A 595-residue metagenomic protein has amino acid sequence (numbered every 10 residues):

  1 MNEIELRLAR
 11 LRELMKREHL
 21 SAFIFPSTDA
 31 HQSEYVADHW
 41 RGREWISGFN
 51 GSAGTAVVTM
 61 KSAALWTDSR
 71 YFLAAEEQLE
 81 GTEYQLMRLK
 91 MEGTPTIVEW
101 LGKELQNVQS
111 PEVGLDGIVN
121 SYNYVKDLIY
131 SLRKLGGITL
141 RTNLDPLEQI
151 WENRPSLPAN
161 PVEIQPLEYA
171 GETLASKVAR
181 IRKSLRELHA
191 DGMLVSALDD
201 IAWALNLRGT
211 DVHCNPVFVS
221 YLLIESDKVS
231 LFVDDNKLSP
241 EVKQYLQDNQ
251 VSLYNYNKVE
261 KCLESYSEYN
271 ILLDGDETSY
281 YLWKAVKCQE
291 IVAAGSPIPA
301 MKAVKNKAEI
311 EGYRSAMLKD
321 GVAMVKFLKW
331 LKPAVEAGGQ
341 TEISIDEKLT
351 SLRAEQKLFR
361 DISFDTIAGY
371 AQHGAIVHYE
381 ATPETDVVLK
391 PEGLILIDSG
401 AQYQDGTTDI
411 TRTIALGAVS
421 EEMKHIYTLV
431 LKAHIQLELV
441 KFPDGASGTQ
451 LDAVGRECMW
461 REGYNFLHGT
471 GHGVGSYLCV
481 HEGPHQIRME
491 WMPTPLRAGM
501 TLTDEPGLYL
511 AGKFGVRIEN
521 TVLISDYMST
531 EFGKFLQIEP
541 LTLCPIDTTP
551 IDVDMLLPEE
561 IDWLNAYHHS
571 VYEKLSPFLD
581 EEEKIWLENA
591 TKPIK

Functional and structural regions predicted by a protein language model:
M1-K595: Active-site neighborhoods and metal-handling regions in enzymes and metal-associated proteins
